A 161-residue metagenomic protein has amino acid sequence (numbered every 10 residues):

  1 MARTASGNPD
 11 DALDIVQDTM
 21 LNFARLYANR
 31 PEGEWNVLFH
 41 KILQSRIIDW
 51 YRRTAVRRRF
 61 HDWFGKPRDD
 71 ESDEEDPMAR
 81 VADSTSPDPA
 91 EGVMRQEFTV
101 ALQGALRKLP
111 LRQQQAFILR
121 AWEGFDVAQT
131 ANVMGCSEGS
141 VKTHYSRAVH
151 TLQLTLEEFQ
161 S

Functional and structural regions predicted by a protein language model:
M1-P9, M20-L26, L106, E157-E158: Amphipathic, Lys/Arg- and hydrophobic-enriched alpha-helical face
A2, A12-F23, F39-I42, T130 (+2 more regions): Short, small-hydrophobic-rich alpha-helical interface motif
N8, D126, G135-S140: Helix-turn-helix DNA-binding motif, specifically the short coil turn and the N-cap/start of the second
Q17-W35, R53-A55: Sigma70-family region 2
Q44-D73, R95: Arg/Lys-rich amphipathic alpha helix in sigma70-family domain 2
R59-D62, N132-V133, S137, S146-S161: C-terminal edge and immediately downstream basic/flexible tail or linker adjoining helix-turn-helix-like DNA-binding
A79-Q115, F125-V133, L154, Q160: Amphipathic alpha-helical segment used for protein-protein interaction
A116-R120: A short pre-motif secondary-structure segment
